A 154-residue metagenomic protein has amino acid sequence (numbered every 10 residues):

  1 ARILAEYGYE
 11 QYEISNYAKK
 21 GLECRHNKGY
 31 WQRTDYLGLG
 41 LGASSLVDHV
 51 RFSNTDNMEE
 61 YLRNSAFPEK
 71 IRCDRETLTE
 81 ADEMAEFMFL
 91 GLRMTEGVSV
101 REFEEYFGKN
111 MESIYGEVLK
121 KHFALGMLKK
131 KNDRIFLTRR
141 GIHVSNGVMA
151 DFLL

Functional and structural regions predicted by a protein language model:
A1-K109: C-terminal scaffold of the Radical SAM
E23-N27, L125-G126, H143: Short secondary-structure transition/capping segments
G108-F123: Short amphipathic alpha-helical interaction segments
F123-D133: A short, conserved structural fragment
R134-T138: Minor-groove-contacting beta-hairpin "wing" of winged helix-turn-helix DNA-binding domains
R140-L154: Short, amphipathic alpha-helical interaction segments positioned at domain boundaries
